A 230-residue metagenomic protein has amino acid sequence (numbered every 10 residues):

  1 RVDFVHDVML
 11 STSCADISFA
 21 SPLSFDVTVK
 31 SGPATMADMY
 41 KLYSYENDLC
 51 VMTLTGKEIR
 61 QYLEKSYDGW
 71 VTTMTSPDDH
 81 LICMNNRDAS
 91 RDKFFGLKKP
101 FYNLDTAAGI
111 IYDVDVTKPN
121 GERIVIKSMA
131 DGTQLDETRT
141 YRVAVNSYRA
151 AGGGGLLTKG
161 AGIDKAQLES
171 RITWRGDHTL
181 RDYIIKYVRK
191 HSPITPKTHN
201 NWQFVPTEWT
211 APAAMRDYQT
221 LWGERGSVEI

Functional and structural regions predicted by a protein language model:
R1-I230: Catalytic centers of hydrolytic enzymes
